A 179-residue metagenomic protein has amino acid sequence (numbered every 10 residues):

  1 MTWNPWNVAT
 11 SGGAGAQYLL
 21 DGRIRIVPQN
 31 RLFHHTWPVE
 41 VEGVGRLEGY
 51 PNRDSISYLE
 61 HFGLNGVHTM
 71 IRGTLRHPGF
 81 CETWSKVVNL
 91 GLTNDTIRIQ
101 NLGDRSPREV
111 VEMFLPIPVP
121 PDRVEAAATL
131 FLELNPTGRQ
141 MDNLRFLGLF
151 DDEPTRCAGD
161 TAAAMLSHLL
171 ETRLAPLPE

Functional and structural regions predicted by a protein language model:
M1-E179: C-terminal catalytic/substrate-binding lobe primarily of soluble NAD(P)-dependent oxidoreductases
